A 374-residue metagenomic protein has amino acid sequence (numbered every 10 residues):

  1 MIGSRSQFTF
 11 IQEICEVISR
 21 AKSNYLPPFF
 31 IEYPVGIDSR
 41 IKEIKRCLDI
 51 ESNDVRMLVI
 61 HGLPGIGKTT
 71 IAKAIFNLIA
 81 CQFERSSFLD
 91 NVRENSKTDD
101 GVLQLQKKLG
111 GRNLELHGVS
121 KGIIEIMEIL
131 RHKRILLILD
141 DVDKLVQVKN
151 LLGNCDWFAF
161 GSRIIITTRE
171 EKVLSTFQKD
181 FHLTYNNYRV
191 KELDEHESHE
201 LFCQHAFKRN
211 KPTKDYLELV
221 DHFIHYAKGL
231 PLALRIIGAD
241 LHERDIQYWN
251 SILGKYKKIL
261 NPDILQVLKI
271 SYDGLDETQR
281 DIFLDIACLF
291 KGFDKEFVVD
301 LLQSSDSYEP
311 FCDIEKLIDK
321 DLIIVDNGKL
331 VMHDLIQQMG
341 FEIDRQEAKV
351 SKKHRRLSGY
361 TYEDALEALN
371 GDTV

Functional and structural regions predicted by a protein language model:
M1-S4, F8, S23-P28, L109-G118 (+5 more regions): Non-catalytic, charged helical/coil tracts that couple and regulate nucleotide-powered enzyme cores
I2, I14, E32, C47 (+12 more regions): Structured beta-strand/turn binding interfaces of compact recognition modules in eukaryotic regulators
I2-I66, T70-I79, D90-V92, G101 (+8 more regions): N-terminal flanking helix/linker immediately upstream of nucleotide/cofactor-binding cores
N77-E84, K121-L193: A conserved switch/coupling segment of P-loop NTPase cores
F83, K97-L105: Conserved P-loop
S96-D99, V173-F177, G340: Switch/connector loops and helix/strand junctions flanking conserved nucleotide-binding motifs in nucleotide-processing
I129, D156-A159, T213-K214, D240-I282 (+1 more regions): Surface-exposed helical/coil interface segments that assemble multiprotein signaling complexes
